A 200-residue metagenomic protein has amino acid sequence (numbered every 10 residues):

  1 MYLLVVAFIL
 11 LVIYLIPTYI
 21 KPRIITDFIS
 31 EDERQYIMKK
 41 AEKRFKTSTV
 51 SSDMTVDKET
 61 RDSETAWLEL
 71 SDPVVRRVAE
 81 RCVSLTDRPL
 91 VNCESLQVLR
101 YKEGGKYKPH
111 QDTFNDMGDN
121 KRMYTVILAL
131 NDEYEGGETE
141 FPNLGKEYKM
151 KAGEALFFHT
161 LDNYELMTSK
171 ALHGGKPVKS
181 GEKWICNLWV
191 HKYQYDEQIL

Functional and structural regions predicted by a protein language model:
M1-L200: Fe(II)/2-oxoglutarate oxygenase catalytic core
